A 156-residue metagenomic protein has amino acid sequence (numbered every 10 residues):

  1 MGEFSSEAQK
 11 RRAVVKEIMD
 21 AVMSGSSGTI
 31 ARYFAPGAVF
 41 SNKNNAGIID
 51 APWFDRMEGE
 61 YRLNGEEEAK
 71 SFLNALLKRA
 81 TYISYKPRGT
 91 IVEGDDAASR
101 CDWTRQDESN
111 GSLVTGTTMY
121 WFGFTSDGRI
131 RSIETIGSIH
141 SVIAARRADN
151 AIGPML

Functional and structural regions predicted by a protein language model:
M1-P36, G153-L156: Short, low-complexity N-terminal intrinsically disordered segments enriched in polar/charged residues
G2-E7, N74-L156: A beta-strand edge to alpha-helix "cap/lid" segment located at domain peripheries
A8, K16, G59-R62, E108: A generic secondary-structure micro-motif detector that highlights 1-2 residue hydrophobic/ambivalent hotspots embedded
Q9-A13, D20, D55, E67 (+1 more regions): Polar/charged alpha-helical tracts
V15, M19-M23, F34, A69 (+3 more regions): Hydrophobic alpha-helical core bundles mediating ligand binding, dimerization, or RNAP-core interactions
V15-I18, I30, A38, G65 (+4 more regions): Hydrophobic pocket/interface hotspot
M23, I30, R62, E93 (+1 more regions): Alpha-helical interaction segments
A35-G94: A solvent-exposed, acidic/Ser-Thr-rich amphipathic alpha-helical stretch
